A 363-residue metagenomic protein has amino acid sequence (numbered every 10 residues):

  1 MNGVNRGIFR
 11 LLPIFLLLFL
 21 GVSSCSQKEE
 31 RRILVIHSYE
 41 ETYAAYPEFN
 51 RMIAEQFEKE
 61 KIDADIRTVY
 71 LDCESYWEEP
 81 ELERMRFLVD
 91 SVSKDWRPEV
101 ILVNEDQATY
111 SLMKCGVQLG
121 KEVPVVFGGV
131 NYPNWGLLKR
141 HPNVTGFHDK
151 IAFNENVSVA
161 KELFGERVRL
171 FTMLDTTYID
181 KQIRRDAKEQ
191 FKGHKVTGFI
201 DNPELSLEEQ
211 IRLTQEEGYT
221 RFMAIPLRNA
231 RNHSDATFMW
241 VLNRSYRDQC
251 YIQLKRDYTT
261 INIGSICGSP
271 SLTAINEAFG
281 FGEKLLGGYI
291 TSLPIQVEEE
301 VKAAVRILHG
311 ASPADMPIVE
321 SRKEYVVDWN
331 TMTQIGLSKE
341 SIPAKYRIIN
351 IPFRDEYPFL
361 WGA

Functional and structural regions predicted by a protein language model:
M1-L12: Bacterial N-terminal signal peptides that target proteins for export
R6, L20-S24: A broad helix-preferring feature
L11-G21: Bacterial N-terminal signal peptides
S24-A363: Short hydrophobic alpha-helices and adjacent helix-cap/hinge residues
